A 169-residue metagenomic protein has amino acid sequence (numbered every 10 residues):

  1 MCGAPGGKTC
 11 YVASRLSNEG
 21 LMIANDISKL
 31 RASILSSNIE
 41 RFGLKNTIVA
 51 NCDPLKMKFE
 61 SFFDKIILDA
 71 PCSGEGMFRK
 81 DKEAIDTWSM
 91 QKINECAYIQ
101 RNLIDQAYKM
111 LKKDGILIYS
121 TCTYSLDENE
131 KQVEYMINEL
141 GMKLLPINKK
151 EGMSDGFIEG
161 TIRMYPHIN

Functional and structural regions predicted by a protein language model:
M1-N169: S-adenosylmethionine
